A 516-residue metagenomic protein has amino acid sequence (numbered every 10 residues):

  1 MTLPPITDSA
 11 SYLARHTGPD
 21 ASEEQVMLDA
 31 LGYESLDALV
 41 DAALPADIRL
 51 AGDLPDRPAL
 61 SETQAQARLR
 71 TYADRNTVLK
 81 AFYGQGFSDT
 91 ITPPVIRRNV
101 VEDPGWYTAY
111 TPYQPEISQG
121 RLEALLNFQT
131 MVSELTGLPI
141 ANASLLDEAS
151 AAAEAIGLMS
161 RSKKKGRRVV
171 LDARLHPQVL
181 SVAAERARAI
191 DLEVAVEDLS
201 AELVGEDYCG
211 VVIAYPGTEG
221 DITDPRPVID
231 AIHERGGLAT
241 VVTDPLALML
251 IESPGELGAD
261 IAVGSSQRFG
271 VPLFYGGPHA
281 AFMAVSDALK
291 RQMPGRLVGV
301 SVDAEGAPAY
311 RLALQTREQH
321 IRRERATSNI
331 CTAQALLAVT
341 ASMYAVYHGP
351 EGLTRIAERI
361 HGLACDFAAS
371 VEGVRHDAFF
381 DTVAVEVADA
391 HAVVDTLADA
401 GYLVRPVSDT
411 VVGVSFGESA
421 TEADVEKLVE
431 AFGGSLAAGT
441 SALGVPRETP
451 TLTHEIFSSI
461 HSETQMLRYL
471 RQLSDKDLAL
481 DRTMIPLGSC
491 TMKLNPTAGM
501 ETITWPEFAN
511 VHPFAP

Functional and structural regions predicted by a protein language model:
M1-P19: Charged, compositionally biased N-terminal leader segments and the immediate start of the first structured element
P19, A42-N127, I321, G444-P516: N-terminal entrance/gating region of PLP-dependent enzymes' catalytic architecture
Q85-I91, L146-S150, A173, S200-A201 (+8 more regions): A glycine-rich phosphate-binding loop feature that marks nucleotide/adenosyl-phosphate handling sites
T90-W106, Y110-D207, K493-P516: PLP-dependent aspartate aminotransferase-fold enzymes
S150-A309, S370-V371, F380, A384-V387 (+3 more regions): Conserved PLP-enzyme active-site core in the AAT-like
A201, P308, L436-E455: Long, charged amphipathic helices and adjacent flexible linkers at domain junctions
F269-S370, V374-D377: Active-site C-terminal subdomain of aminotransferase-like
E351-V429, A437-G439, L473-D475, D481 (+1 more regions): Conserved C-terminal alpha-helix-loop-beta "cap" of PLP-dependent enzymes that closes/shapes the active-site mouth
